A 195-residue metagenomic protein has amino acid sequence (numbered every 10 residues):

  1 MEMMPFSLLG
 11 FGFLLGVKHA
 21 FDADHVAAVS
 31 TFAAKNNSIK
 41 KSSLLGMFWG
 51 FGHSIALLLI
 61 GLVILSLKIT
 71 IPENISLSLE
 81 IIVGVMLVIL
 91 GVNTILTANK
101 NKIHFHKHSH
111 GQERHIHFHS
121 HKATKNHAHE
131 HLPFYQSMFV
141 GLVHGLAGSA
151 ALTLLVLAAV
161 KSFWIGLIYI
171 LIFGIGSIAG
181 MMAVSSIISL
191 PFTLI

Functional and structural regions predicted by a protein language model:
M1-A20, S42-M47, A128-V143, I168-F173: Small-residue-enriched transmembrane helix starts and helix-helix packing motifs in multi-pass inner-membrane proteins
F11, K41-I116: Membrane helix-loop-helix hairpins that form the core translocation module of multi-pass transporters
F21-A27, L146-L154: Transmembrane helix boundary and interhelical junction motifs in multipass membrane proteins
D22-H25, H53, V88, H144 (+1 more regions): Divalent metal-coordination and catalytic microenvironments
F32-S42, A159-F163: Juxtamembrane helix-boundary/capping and inter-helix hinge elements in multi-pass membrane proteins
F48-A56, Q136-A147, G180: Select subsegments of transmembrane alpha-helices in polytopic membrane proteins, especially boundary-proximal
G61-M86, V156-G166, L171-G174, A179-I195: Transmembrane-helix boundary and interhelical-loop signature of multi-pass inner-membrane proteins
L96-G145: Alpha-helical multi-pass membrane helix bundles of inner-membrane/thylakoid proteins, especially permease cores
